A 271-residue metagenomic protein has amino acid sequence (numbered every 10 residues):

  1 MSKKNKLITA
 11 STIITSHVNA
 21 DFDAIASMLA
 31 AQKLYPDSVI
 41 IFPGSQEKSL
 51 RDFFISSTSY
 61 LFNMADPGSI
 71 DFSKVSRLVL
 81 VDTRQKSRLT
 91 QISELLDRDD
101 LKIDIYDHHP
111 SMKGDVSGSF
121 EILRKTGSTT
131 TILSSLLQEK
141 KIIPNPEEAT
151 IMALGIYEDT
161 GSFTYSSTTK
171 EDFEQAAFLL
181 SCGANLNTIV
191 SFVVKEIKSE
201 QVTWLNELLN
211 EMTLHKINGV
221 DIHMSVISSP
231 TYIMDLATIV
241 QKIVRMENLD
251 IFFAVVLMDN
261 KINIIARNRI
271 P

Functional and structural regions predicted by a protein language model:
M1-S2, L95-I103, R124-L133: An acidic intrinsically disordered interaction segment
S2-V18, D23-S59, S69-R77, E158-P271: Hydrophobic helix-and-loop "lid/oligomerization" segment in the mid-to-C-terminal part of catalytic domains
A31-Q32, L95-R98, E121-I122, E174: Glycine-rich, phosphate-binding/catalytic loops in enzymes
Y35, L96, L137-K140: Active-site catalytic pocket residues across diverse enzymes, especially alpha/beta-hydrolases
I55-S119: Active-site cofactor/cluster-binding pocket
L80, I105, E121-L123, M224-V226 (+1 more regions): Structural signal for conserved beta-strand scaffold positions within catalytic alpha/beta enzyme cores
H108-Q175: Short alpha-helices
